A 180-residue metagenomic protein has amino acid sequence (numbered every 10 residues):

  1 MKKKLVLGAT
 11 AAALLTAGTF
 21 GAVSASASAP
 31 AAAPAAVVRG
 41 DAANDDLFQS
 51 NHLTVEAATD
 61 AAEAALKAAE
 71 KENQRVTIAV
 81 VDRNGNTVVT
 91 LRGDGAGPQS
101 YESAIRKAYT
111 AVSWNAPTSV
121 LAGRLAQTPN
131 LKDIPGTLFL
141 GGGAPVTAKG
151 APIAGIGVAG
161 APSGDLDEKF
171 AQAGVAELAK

Functional and structural regions predicted by a protein language model:
M1-A11: N-terminal export and membrane-targeting signals
V6-L7, T16-K180: Flexible, solvent-exposed loop/hinge segments and secondary-structure transition points
